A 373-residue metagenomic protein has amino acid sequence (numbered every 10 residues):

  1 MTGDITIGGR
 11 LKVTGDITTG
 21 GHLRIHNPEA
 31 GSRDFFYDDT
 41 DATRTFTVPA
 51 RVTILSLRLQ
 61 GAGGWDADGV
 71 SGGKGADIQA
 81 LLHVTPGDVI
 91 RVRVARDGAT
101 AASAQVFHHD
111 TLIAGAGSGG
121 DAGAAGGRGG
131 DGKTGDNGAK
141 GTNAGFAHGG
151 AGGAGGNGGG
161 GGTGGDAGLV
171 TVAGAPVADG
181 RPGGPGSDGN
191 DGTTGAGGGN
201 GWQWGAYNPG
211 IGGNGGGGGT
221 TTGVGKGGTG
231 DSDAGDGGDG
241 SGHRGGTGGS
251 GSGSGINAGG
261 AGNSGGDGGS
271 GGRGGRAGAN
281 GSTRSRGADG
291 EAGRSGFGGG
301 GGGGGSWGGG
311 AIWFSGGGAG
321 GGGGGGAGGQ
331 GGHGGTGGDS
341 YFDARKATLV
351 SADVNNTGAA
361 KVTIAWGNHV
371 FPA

Functional and structural regions predicted by a protein language model:
G20, L349-K361: Extracellular interaction modules
R24-G63: GGW-centered surface loops in extracellular recognition modules
T40, L59-H109, A122-A139, G164-G168 (+4 more regions): Glycine-rich strand-loop-strand elements at beta-sheet edges
A67-G218, G223-G230, G235-G238, G246: Secretome/extracellular-domain signature
G183-G334: Long, low-complexity, polar/charged, intrinsically disordered or flexibly structured peripheral segments
N356-A373: Short, structured beta-strand segments at or near domain termini in extracellular proteins/domains
